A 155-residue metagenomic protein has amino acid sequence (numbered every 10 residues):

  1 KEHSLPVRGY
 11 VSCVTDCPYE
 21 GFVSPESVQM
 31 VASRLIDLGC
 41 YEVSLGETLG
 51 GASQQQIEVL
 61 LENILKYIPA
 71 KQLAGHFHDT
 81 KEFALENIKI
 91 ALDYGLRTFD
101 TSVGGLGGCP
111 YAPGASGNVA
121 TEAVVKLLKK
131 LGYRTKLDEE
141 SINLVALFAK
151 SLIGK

Functional and structural regions predicted by a protein language model:
K1-K155: Catalytic cores and adjacent flexible loops of soluble metabolic enzymes that perform enolate/carbanion chemistry on
